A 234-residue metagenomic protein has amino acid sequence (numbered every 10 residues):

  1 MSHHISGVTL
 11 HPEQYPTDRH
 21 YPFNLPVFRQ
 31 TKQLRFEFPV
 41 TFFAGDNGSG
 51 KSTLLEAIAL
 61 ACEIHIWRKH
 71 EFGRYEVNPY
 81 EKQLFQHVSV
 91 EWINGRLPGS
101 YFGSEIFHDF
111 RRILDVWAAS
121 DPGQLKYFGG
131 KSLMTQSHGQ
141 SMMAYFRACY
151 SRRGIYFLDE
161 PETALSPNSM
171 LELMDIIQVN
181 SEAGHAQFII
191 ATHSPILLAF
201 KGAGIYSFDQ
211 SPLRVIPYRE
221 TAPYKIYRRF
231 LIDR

Functional and structural regions predicted by a protein language model:
M1-K32, E37: N-terminal pre-Walker A segment at the start of P-loop NTPase domains
V40-F42, T53-A119: ABC ATPase nucleotide-binding domain signature region
D46-N47: The conserved Walker
G50: Conserved glycine(s) of the Walker
L54, D159, I190-A191: Conserved D-loop beta-strand region of ABC ATPase nucleotide-binding domains
R111-Q136: Conserved P-loop NTPase mechanochemical-coupling segment
F128, S132, Q136-E160, N168-N180: GG-anchored amphipathic helix commonly corresponding to the ABC/SMC/Rad50 NBD signature/C-loop
N168-I189, H193-R234: C-terminal lobe/lid and adjacent interdomain/linker elements of RecA-like ASCE P-loop ATPase modules
